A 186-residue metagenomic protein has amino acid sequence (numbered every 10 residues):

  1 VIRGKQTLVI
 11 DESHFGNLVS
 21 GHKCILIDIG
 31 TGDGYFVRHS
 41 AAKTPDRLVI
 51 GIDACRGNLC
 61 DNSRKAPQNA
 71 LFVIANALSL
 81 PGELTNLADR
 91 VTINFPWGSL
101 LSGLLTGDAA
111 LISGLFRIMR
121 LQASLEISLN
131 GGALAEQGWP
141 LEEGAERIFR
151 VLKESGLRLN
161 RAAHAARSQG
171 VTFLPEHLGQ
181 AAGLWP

Functional and structural regions predicted by a protein language model:
V1-I27, Y35-A42: S-adenosyl-L-methionine
C55: Conserved SAM/SAH-binding beta-strand->alpha-helix loop
Q68-A77: Conserved SAM-binding strand-loop segment of SAM-dependent methyltransferases
L78-R90: A short acidic, Gly/Pro-enriched loop at the edge of an enzyme's catalytic core that lines a small-molecule cofactor
D89-T106: A short SAM/SAH-binding and catalytic strip from SAM-dependent methyltransferases
G107-L121: A short glycine-rich, Lys/Arg-flanked "PGG" loop and its adjoining helix->strand segment in the class I
Q122-L129: Conserved beta-strand signature within the Rossmann-like core of class I S-adenosyl-L-methionine
Q137-P186: Class I S-adenosyl-L-methionine
